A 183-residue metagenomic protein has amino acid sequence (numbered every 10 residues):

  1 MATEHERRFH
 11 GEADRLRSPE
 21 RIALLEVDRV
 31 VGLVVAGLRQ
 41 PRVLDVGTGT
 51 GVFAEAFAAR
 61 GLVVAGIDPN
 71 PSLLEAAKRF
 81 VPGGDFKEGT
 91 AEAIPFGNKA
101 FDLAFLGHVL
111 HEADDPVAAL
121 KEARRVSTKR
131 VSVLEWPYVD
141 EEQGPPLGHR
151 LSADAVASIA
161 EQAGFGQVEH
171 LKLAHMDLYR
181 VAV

Functional and structural regions predicted by a protein language model:
A2-E4, E12-L24, F53, R130-R180: C-terminal alpha-helical "lid/dimerization" subdomain adjacent to the S-adenosyl-L-methionine
R21-Q40: Conserved alpha-helix/loop element of class I SAM-dependent methyltransferases that forms part of the SAM/SAH-binding
P41, D102: Conserved acidic residues
L44, G49-A93: Class I SAM-dependent methyltransferase SAM/SAH-binding core
I94-K99: Short amphipathic alpha-helix with an adjacent loop that forms part of the alpha/beta core around
F105: A conserved beta-strand element that flanks and buttresses the S-adenosyl-L-methionine
V109-E112: A short His-aromatic
V117-V131: A short glycine-rich, Lys/Arg-flanked "PGG" loop and its adjoining helix->strand segment in the class I
